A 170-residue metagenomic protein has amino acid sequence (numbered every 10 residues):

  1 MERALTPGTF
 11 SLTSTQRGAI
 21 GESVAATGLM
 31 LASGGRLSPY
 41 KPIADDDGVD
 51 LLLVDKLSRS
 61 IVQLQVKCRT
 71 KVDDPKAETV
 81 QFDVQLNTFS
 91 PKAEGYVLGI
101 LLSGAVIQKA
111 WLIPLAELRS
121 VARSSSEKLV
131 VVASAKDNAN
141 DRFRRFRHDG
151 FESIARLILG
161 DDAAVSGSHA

Functional and structural regions predicted by a protein language model:
M1-D47, L52-A170: Mixed-charge (Asp/Glu-Lys/Arg
